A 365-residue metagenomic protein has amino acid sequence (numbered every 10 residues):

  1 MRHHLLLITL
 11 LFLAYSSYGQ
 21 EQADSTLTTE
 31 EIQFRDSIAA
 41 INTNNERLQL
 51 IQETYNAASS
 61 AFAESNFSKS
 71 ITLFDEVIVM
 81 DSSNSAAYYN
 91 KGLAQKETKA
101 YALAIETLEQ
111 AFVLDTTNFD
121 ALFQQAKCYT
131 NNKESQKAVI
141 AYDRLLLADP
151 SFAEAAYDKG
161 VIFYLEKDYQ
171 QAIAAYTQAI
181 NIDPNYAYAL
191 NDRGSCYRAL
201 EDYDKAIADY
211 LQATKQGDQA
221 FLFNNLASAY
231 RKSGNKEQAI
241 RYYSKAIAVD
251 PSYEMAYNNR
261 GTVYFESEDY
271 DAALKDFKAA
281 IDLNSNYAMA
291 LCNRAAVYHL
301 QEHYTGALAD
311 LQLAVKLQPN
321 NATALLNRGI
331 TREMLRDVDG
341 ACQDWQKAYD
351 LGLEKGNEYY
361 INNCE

Functional and structural regions predicted by a protein language model:
M1-S25: Bacterial Sec-dependent N-terminal signal peptides
G19-E365: Alpha-helical tetratricopeptide repeat
